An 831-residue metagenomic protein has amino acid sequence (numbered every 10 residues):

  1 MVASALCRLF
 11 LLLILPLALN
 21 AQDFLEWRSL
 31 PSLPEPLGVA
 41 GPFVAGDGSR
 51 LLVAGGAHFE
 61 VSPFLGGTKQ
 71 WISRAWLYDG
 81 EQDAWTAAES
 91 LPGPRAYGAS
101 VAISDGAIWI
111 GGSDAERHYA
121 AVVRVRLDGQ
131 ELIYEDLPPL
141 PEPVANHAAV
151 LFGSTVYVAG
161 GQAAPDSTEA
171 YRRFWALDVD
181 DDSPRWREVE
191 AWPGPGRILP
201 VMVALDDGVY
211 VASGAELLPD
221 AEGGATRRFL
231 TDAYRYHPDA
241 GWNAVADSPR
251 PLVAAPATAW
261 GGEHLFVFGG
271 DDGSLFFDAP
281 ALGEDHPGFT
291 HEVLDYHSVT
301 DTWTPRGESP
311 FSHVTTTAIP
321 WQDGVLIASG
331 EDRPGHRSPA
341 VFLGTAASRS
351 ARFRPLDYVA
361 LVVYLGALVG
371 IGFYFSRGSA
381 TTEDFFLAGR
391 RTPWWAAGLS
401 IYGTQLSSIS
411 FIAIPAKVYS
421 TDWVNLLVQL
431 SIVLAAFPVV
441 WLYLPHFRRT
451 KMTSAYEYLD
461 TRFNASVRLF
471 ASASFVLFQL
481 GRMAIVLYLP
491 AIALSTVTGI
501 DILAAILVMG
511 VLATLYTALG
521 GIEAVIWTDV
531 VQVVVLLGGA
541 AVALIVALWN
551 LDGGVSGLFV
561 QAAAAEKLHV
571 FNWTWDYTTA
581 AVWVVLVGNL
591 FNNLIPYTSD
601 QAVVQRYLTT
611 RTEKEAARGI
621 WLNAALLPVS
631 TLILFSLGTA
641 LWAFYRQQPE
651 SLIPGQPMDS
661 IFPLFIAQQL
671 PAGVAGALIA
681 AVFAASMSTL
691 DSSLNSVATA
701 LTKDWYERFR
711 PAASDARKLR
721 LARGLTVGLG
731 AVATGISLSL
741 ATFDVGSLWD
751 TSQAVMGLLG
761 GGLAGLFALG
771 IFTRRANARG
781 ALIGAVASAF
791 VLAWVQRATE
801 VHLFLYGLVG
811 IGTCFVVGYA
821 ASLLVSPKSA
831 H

Functional and structural regions predicted by a protein language model:
M1-A5: N-terminal secretory signal peptides that target proteins for export/translocation
L6-L9, G48, T300, H831: Serine/proline-rich low-complexity intrinsically disordered segments, especially terminal tails, linkers
R8-A18: Bacterial N-terminal signal peptides
L11, E26-S29, I133-D136, G153-S154 (+6 more regions): Residue-level detector of alpha-helical hydrophobic segments embedded in or interacting with membranes
I14, E89-R95, S104, G111-D114 (+7 more regions): Generic hydrophobic/packing signal
L17-A21, G810: Short, intrinsically disordered, charge-balanced linker/junction segments flanking boundaries in proteins
Q22-F353: Kelch-like beta-propeller repeat domains
R349-H831: Membrane-embedded helix-loop-helix hairpins and adjacent transmembrane boundary segments in multi-pass transporters
